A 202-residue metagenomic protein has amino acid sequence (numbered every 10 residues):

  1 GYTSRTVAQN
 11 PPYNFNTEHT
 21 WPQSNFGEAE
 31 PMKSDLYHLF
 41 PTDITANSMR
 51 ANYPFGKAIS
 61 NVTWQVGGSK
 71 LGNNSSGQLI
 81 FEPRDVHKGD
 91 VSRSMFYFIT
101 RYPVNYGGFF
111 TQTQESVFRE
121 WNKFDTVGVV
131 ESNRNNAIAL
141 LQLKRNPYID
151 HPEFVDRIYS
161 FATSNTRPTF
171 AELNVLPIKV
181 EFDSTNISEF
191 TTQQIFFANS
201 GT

Functional and structural regions predicted by a protein language model:
T3-R167: Domain-level detector of nuclease and nuclease-like folds in predominantly extracellular/periplasmic contexts
T17, V175-P177, T192: Hydrophobic residues on conserved beta-strands that form the core of alpha/beta folds
W21, I195-F196: Compositionally biased, intrinsically disordered low-complexity segments enriched in polar/proline residues
T45, F196-F197: Hydrophobic beta-strand positions in extracellular immunoglobulin-like domains
F55, Y148, P177-I178, F182-I187: Aromatic-residue hotspot detector
F170-E181, G201-T202: Surface-exposed binding patches on compact interaction domains or structured appendages
N186-I195: Short, solvent-exposed loop/turn segments enriched in Ser/Thr/Gly
